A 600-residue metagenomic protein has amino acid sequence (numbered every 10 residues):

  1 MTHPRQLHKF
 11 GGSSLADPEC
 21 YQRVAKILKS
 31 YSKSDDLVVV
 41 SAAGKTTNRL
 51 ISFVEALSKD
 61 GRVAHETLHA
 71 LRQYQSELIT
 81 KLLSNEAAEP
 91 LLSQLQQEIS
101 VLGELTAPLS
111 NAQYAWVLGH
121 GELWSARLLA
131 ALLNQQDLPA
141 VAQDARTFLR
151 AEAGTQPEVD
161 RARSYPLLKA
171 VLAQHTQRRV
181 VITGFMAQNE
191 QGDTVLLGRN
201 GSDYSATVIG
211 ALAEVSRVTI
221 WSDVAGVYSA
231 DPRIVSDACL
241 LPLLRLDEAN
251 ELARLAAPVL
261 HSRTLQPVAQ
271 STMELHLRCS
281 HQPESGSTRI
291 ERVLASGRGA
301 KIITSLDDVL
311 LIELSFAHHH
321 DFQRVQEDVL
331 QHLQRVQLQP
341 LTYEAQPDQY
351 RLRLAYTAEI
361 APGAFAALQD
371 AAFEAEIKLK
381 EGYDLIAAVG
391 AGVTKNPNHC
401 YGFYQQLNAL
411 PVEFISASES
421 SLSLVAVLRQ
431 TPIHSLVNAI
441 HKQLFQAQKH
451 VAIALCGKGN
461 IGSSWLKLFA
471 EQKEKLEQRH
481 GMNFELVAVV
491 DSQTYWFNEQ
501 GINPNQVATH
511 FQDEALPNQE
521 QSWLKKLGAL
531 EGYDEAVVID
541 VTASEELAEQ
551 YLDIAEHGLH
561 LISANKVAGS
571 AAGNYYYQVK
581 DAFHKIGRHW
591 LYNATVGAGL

Functional and structural regions predicted by a protein language model:
M1-L260, L265: Nucleotide/pyrophosphate-binding catalytic subdomain
V40-S58, Q143, F148, Y228 (+9 more regions): Terminal amphipathic helices with adjacent charged low-complexity linkers/tails
S41-G44, L95-I99, I539-A548, A568-G569 (+1 more regions): N-terminal glycine-rich "phosphate-gripper" loop used for MgATP/nucleotide binding and carboxylate activation
R245-H318: A conserved active-site cap/scaffold subdomain adjacent to cofactor or substrate pockets
G286-W465: A conserved regulatory-domain signal marking ACT and ACT-like small-molecule sensing domains and adjacent regulatory
A452-K458, G462-E556: N-terminal glycine-/serine-/threonine-rich beta1-alpha1-beta2 phosphate-ribose binding loop of Rossmann-like
E545-E556, K566-G599: Rossmann-fold NAD(P)-binding glycine/threonine-rich loop
